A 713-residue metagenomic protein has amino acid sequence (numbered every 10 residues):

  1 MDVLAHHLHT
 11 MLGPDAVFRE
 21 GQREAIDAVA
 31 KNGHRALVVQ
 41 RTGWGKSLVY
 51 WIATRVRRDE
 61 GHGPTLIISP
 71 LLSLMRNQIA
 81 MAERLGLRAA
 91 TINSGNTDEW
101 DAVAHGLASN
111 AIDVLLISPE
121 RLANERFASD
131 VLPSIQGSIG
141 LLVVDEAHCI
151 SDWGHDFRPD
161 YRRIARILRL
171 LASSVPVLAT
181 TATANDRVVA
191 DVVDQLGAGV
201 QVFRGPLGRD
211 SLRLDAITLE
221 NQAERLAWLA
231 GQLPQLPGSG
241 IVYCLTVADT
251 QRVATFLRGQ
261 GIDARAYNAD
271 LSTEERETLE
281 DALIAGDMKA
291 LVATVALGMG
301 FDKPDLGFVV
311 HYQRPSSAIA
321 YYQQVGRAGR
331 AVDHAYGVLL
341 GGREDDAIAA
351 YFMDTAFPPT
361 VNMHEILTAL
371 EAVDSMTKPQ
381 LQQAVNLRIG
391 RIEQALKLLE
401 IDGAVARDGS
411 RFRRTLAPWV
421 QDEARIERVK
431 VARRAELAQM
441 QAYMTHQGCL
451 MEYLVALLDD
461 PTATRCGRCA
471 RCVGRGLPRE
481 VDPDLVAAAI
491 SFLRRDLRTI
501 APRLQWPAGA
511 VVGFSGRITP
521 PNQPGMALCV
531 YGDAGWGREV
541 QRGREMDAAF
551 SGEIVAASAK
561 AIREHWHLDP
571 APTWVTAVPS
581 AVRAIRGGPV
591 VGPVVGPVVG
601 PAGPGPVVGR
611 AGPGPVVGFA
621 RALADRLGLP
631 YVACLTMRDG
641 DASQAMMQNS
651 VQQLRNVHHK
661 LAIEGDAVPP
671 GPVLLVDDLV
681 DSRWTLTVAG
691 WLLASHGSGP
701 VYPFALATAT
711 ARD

Functional and structural regions predicted by a protein language model:
H6-L12, A16, E20, E24-S47 (+4 more regions): Helicase motor core with emphasis on the C-terminal RecA-like subdomain
S94, G205-L207, A269, P579 (+1 more regions): A short, structured active-site edge motif that brings together acidic residues
L212, A489-W574, A581-G592, G596 (+6 more regions): Active-site-facing substrate-recognition patch
M288, V310, R314-Q323, G329-P524: C-terminal accessory region of SF2 helicases/translocases
R327-H334, H567, R626-L629, A694-S698: Arginine/glycine-rich "motif VI" loop of SF2 helicases in the C-terminal RecA-like domain
V473, S491-F492, G671, T687-D713: PRPP-dependent phosphoribosyltransferase catalytic core
D681-S682: Activation segment
